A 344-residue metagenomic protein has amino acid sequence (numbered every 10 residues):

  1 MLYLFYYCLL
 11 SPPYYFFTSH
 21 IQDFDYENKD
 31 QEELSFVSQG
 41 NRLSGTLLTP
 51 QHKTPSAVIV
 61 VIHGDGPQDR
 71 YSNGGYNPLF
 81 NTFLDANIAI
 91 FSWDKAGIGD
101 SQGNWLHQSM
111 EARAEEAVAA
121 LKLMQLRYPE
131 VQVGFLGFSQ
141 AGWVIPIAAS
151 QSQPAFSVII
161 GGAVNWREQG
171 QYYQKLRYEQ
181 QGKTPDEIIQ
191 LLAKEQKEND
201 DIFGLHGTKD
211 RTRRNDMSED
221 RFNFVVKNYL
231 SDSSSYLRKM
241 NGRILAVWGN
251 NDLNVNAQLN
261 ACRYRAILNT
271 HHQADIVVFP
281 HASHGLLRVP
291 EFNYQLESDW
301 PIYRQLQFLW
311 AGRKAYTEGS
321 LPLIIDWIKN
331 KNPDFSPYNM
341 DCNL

Functional and structural regions predicted by a protein language model:
S19-H52: N-terminal cap/lid segment of alpha/beta-hydrolase-fold proteins
P55-G64: Short beta-strand element of the alpha/beta-hydrolase
D69-L79, K95, Q258: The serine-hydrolase catalytic nucleophile loop
F80-D100: Conserved alpha/beta-hydrolase
H107-R127: Alpha/beta-hydrolase active-site loop
I160-K239: Accessory cap/linker subdomain of secreted extracellular hydrolases
M240, A246-W248: Short beta-strand/loop motif that positions the catalytic acidic residue of the alpha/beta-hydrolase fold
G242, L253-I267, E291: Short alpha-helix in the alpha/beta-hydrolase fold that links the catalytic acid
